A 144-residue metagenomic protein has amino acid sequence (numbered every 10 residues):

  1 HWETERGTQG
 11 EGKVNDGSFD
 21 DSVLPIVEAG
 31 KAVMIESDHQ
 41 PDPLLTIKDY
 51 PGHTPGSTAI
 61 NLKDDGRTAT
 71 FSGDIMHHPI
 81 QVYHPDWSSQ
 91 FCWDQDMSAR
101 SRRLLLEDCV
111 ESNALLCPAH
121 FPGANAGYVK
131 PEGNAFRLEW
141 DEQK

Functional and structural regions predicted by a protein language model:
H1-D49, R100-L104, C109-N113: Metallo-beta-lactamase
E28, G56, N125: Residues that flank catalytic or metal-binding motifs in active/ligand-binding sites
I35-E36, A59-K63: C-terminal accessory segment of soluble enzyme catalytic cores
Q40, P55, K63-D65: Short helix-capping and hinge/turn segments at secondary-structure transitions, especially at repeat and domain
L45-P51, T70-G73: Active-site-proximal beta-strand elements of phosphoester/diester hydrolases
H53, S57, H120: Histidine-centered divalent metal-coordination motifs
N61, D65-K144: Cap/insert and terminal regions of metallo-dependent hydrolase folds
